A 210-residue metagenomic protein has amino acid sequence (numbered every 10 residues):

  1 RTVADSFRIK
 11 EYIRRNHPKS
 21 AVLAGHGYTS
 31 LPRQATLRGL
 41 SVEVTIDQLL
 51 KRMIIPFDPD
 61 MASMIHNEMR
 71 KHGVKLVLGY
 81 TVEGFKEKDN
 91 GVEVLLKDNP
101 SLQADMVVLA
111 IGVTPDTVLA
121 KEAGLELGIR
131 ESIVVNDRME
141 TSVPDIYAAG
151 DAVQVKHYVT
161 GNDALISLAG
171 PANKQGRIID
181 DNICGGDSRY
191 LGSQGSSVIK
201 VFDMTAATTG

Functional and structural regions predicted by a protein language model:
R1-R14, P18, E93, S101-D181: FAD-site-proximal beta/loop scaffold in flavoenzymes
T2, A24-T29: Glycine-rich Rossmann-fold phosphate-binding loop(s) that bind the pyrophosphate of adenine dinucleotide cofactors
L23-A24, I46-L49, G192-S196: Short beta-strands and strand-loop turn motifs
R33-L37: Aromatic pocket-lining residues of Rossmann-like dinucleotide-binding sites
G39-D137: A Rossmann-like FAD-binding core segment of flavoenzymes
P56-D60, T160, D203: Short, solvent-exposed loop/turn segments at secondary-structure boundaries
N162-S167, D181-G210: Active-site-proximal substrate-binding core of FAD-dependent oxidoreductases
